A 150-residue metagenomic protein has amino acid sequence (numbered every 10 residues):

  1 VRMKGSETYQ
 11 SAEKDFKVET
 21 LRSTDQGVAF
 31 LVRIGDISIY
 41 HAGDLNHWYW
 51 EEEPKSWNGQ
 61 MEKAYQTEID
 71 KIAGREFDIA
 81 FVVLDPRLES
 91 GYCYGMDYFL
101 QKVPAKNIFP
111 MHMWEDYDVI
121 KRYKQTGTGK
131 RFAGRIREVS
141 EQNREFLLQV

Functional and structural regions predicted by a protein language model:
V1-E76, E141-V150: Core dinuclear metal-dependent hydrolase active-site scaffold
R2-Y9, Y92-V150: Binuclear metal-ion centers of metallo-dependent hydrolases, dominated by the metallo-beta-lactamase
S23, R87-S90: Active-site glycine- and acidic-residue-rich loops that bind and position anionic ligands or nucleotide-like cofactors
Y40-H41, V82, P110: Structural beta-sheet core signal
N46, V83-L88, H112-W114: Catalytic metal-binding/acid-base residues of hydrolase active sites
W50, E89, D118: Conserved protein kinase catalytic core
Y65-D70, E89-Y98: A short, acidic, amphipathic alpha-helical segment used as a generic capping/interface helix at domain edges
D78-F81, K106: Conserved acidic residues
